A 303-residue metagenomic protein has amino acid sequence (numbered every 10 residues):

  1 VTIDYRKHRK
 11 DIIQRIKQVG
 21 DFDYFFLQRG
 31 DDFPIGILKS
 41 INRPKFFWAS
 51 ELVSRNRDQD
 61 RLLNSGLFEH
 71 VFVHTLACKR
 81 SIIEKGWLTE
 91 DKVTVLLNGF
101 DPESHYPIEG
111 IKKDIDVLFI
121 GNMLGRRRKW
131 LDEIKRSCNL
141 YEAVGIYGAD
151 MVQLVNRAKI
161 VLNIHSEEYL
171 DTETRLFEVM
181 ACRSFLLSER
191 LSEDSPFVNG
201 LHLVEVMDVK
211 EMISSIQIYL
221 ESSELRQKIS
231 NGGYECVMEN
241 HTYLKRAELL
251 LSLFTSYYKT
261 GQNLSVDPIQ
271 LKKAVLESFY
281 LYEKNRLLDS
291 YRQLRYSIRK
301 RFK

Functional and structural regions predicted by a protein language model:
V1-F22, L27-S40, P44, A49-N199 (+2 more regions): Nucleotide-sugar donor-binding catalytic core of glycosyltransferases
L67, R175, S215, G232-G233: Short, hydrophobic/aromatic alpha-helical segments in well-folded domains
M123-L124, D208-V209, Y243: Short beta->alpha junction loops/turns
E167, G200, Y234, M238: Conserved short-loop catalytic and cofactor-binding motifs
L203-V209, I218-S223: Conserved acidic donor-binding segment of nucleotide-sugar-dependent glycosyltransferases
I216, E221-K303: C-terminal amphipathic helix plus adjacent low-complexity, charged tail appended to glycosyltransferase catalytic
